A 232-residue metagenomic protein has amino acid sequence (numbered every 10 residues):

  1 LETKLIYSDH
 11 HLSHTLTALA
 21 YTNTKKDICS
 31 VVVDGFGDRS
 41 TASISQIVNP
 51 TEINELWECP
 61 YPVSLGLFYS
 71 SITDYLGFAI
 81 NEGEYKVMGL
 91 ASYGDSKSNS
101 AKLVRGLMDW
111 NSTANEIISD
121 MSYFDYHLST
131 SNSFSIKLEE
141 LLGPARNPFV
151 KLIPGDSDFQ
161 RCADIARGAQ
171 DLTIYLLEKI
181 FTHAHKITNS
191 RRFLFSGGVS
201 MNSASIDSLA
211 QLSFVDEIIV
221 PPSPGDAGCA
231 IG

Functional and structural regions predicted by a protein language model:
L1-G232: Short acidic/glycine-rich loops and adjacent helix/strand connectors that line catalytic pockets where negatively
